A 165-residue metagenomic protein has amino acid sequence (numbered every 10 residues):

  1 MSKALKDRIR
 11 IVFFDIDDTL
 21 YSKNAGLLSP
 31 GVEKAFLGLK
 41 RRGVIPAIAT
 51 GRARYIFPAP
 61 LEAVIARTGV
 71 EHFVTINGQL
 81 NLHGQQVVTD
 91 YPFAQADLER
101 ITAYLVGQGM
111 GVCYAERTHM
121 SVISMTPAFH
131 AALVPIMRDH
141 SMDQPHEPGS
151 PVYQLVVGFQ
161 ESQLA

Functional and structural regions predicted by a protein language model:
S2-L5, V64-I65: Short loop/turn motifs at secondary-structure junctions and domain boundaries
L5-A25: Asp-based phosphoryl-transfer active-site loop
K6-I9, G43, V70, G109 (+1 more regions): A general structural motif
F14-D15, L80-L82, H146-G149: Short, basic/glycine-rich phosphate-binding loops at helix/coil junctions that contact nucleotide phosphates
D17, G78, Q160: Flexible loop residues that form catalytic and substrate-binding hotspots at small-molecule/glycan-binding clefts
L27, V32-A128: Active-site phosphate-binding/coordination module
Q108-G111, A115-A165: Conserved acidic, metal-coordinating active-site core of Asp-based, Mg2+-dependent phosphoryl-transfer enzymes
